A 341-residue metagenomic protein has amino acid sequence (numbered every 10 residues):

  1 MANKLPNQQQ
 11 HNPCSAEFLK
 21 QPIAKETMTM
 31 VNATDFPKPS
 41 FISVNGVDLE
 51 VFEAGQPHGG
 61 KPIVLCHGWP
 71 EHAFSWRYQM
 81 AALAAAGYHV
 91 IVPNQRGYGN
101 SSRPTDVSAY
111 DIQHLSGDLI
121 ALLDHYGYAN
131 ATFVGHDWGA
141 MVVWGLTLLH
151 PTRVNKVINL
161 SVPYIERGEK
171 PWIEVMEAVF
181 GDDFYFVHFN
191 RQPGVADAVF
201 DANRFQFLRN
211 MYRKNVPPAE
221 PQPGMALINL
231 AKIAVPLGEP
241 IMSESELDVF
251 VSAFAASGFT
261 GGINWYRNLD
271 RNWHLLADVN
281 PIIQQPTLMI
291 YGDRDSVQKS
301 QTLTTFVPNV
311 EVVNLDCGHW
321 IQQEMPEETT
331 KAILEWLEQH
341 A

Functional and structural regions predicted by a protein language model:
H11-L19, V310-A341: Catalytic active-site module of serine/aspartate enzymes centered on a nucleophile-bearing elbow/loop
K20-T29: Short, Lys/Arg-enriched N-terminal segments with co-localized hydrophobic residues within the first ~10-30 amino acids
V31-K38, D48-L49, G55-P57, P62 (+4 more regions): Flexible "cap/lid" subdomain of the alpha/beta-hydrolase fold that forms the substrate-access gate
P39-F41, V90-V92, M289, V312-N314: Conserved beta-strand scaffold positions in the cores of enzyme catalytic domains, especially in NTP/NDP-utilizing
V47-S102: Conserved HGGG/HGGXW glycine-rich cap/lid loop of the alpha/beta-hydrolase fold
G68, D111, E324-M325: Active-site helix-initiating loop/hinge in glycosyltransferases
Q95, V162, C317: Active-site loop/turn elements of alpha/beta-hydrolase fold enzymes, especially the short glycine-/histidine-rich
